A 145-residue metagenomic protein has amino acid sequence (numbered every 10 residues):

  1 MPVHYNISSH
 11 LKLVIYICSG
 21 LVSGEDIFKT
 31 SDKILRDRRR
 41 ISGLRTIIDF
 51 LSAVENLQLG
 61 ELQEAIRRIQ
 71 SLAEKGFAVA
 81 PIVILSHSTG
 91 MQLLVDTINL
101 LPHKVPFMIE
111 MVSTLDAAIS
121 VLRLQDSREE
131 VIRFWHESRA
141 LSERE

Functional and structural regions predicted by a protein language model:
M1-E145: Amphipathic, Lys/Arg-enriched alpha-helical "gate/interface" segment within cytosolic domains that mediates
